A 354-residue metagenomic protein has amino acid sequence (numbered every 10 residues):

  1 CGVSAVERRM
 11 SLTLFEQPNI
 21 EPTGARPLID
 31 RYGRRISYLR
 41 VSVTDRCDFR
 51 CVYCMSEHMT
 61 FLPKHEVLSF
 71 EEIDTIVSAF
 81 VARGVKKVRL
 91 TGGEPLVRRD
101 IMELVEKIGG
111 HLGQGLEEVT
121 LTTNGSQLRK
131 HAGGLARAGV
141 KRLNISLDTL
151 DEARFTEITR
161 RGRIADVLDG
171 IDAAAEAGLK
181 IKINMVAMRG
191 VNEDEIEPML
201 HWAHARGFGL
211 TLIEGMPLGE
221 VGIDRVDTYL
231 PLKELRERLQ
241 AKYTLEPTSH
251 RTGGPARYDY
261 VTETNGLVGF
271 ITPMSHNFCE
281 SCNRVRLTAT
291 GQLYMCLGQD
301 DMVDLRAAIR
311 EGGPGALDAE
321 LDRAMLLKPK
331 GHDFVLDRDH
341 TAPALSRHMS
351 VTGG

Functional and structural regions predicted by a protein language model:
R8-R40, R50-V52, A82, A256-L267 (+3 more regions): N-terminal [4Fe-4S]-dependent radical SAM core
L12-L14, P22, D148, A153-T156 (+2 more regions): Radical SAM enzyme [4Fe-4S]-AdoMet core and its adjacent flexible, acidic and glycine-rich loops/tails across
Y32-E71: Canonical Radical SAM [4Fe-4S] cluster-binding loop centered on the CxxxCxxC motif and its immediate flanking residues
F61, G93-P95: Glycine-rich, proline-tolerant flexible connector loops at the mouths of alpha/beta enzymes
F70-R89, R98-I213: Radical SAM/AdoMet-radical enzyme domain recognition
L218-D333: Accessory C-terminal segments flanking Radical SAM cores
